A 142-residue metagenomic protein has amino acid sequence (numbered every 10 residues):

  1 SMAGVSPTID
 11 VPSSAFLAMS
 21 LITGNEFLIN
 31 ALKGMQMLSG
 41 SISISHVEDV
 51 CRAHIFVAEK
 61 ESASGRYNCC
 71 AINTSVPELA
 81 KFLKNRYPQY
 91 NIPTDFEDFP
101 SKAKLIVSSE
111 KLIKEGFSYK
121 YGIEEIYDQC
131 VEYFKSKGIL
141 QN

Functional and structural regions predicted by a protein language model:
S1-S20: Flexible, glycine-rich beta-alpha linker
S14-I42, P88-N91, D95-A103: Alpha-helical membrane-targeting segments
T23-Y67: Alpha-helical substrate-binding/gating segment
H46-V50, S75, G122: An acidic site on a long C-lobe helix of protein kinase domains
V47, D98-S118: Conserved C-terminal active-site "lid" loop/helix of NAD(P)H-dependent oxidoreductases that clamps the redox cofactor
C51-K102, I106, G138-N142: Mid/C-terminal beta-alpha module of Rossmann-like enzyme folds, strongest in SDR-family dehydrogenases/epimerases
F56, F82, K111, Q129-F134: Alpha-helical recognition domains of nuclear gene-regulatory proteins
I123-N142: Amphipathic terminal alpha-helices
